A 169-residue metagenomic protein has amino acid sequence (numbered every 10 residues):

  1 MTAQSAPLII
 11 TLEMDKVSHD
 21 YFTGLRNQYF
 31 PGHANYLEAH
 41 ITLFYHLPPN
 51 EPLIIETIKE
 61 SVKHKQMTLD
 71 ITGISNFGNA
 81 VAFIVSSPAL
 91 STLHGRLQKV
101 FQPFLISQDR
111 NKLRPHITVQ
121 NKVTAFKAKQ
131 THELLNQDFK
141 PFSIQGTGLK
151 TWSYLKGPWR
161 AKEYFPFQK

Functional and structural regions predicted by a protein language model:
M1-T68, P88-S143, K156-K169: Basic, often amphipathic N-terminal segments
T151-L155: Short, exposed beta-strand-loop hairpins at the edges of beta-sheets in extracellular/periplasmic proteins
